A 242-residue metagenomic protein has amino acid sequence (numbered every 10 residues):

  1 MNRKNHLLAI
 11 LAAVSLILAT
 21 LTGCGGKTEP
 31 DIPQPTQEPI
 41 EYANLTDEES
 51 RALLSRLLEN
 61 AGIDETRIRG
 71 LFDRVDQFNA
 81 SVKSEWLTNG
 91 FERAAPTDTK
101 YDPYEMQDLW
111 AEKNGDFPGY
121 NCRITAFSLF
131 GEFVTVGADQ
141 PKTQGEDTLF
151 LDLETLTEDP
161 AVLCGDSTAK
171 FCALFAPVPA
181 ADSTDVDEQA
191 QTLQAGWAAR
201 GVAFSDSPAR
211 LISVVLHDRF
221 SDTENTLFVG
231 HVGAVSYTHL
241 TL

Functional and structural regions predicted by a protein language model:
N2-L11: Bacterial N-terminal signal peptides that target proteins for export
A12-I17: Hydrophobic helical h-region of N-terminal Sec-dependent signal peptides in bacterial secretory/periplasmic proteins
T22-G23: C-terminal motif of bacterial Sec signal peptides marking the signal peptidase cleavage site
T28-Y42: N-terminal, intrinsically disordered, polar/charged segments of Gram-positive cell-envelope systems that serve as
Y42-P141: Solvent-exposed N-terminal domain segments of exported/luminal and surface proteins
T143-L227: Long, positively charged binding patches that form subdomain-scale interaction surfaces for polyanionic ligands
E224-Y237: Catalytic nucleophile-His microenvironment captured as a short glycine-rich beta-strand/loop that brackets
T238-L242: Conserved small/polar residues in nucleotide/adenosyl-binding loops
